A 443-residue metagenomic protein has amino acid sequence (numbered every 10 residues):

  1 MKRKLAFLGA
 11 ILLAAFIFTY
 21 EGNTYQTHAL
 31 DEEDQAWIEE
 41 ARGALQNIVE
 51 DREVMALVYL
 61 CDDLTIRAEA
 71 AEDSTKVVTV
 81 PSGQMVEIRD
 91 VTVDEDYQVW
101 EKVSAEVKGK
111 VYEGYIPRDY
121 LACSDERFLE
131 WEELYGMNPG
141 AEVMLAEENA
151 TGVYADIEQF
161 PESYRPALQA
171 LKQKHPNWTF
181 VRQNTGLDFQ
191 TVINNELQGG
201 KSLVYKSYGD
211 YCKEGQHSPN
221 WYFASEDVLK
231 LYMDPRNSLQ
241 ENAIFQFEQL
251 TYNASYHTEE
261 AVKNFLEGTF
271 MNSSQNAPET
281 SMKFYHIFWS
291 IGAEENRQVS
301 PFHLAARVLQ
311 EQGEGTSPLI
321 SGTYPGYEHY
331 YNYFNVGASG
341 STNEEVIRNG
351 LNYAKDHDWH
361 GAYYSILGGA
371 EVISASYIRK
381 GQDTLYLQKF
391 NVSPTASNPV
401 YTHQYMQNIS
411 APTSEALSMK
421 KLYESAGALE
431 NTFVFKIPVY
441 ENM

Functional and structural regions predicted by a protein language model:
M1-L5: Positively charged n-region of N-terminal signal peptides that target proteins for export
G9-T19: Bacterial N-terminal signal peptides
I17-D34: Sec-dependent signal peptide cleavage junction
A29-T65, V78-S82, R89-T92, A122-L134: SH3-family beta-barrel domains
L30-I38, Y135-L171, H175-T185, F189-N195 (+3 more regions): Non-catalytic cell-wall polysaccharide-engagement segments
A36-W37, V78-D119: SH3/SH3-like beta-barrel superfamily modules
E248-Q310: Export/targeting segments at the very N-terminus of extracytoplasmic proteins
P301-H303, Q312-Y324, S397-P399: Secretory-pathway/luminal and periplasmic proteins that interact with or process carbohydrate-rich
